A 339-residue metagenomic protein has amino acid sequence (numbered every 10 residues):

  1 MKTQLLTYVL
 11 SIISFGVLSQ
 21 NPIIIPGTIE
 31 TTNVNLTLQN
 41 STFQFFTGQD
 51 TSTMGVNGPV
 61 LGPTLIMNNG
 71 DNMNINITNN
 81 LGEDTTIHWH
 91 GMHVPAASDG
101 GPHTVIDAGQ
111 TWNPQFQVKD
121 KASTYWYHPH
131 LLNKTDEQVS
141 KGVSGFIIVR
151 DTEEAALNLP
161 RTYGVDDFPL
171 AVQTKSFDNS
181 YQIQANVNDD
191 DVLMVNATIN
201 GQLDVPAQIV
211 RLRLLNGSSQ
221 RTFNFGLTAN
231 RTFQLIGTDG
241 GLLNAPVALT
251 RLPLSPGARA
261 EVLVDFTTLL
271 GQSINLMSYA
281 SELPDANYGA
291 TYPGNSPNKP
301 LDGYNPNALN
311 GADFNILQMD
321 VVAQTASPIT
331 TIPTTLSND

Functional and structural regions predicted by a protein language model:
K2-S11: Sec-dependent signal peptide recognition, specifically the positively charged N-region followed immediately by
Q20-P256, V262, E282-P284, P293-D339: Histidine-centered copper-binding motifs that mark active-site loops of extracellular/periplasmic copper enzymes
A122-W126, L269-L276: Short glycine/proline/serine/threonine-rich loop/turn segments at secondary-structure transition edges
P253, V264-T267, M277: Acidic/histidine-enriched ion/cofactor-binding microenvironments in catalytic or ligand-binding pockets
A258, V262-L263, Q272-I274: Ordered core of a single globular domain
L276-Y279, D285: Hard-cation-handling environments
